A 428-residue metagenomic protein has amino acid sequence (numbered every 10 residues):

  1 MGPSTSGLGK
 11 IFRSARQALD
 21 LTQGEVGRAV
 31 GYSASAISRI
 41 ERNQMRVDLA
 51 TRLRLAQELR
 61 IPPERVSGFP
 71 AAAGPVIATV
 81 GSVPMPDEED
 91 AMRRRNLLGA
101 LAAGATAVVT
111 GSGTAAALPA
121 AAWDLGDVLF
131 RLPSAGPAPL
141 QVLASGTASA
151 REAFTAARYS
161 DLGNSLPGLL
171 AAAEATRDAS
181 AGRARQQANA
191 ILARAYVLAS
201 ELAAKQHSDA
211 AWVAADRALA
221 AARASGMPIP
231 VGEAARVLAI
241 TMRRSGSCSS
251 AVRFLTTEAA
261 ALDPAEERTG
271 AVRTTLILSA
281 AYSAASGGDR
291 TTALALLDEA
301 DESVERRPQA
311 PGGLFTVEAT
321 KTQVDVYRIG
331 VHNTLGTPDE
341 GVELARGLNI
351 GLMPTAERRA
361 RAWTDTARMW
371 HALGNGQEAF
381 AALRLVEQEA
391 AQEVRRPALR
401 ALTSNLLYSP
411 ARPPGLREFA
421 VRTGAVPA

Functional and structural regions predicted by a protein language model:
G2-S4, S14, R28-G31, V47-A116 (+1 more regions): Short amphipathic recognition helices of helix-turn-helix/homeodomain-type DNA-binding modules
P3-T5, I11, I40: Intrinsically disordered, low-complexity terminal tails
T5-G9, R94, L140-L143, P413: Onset of an N-terminal alpha helix
K10-A29: Short basic helix-loop element that most often maps to the first helix and adjoining turn of HTH DNA-binding modules
G24, S35, E64: Key DNA-contact positions within bacterial/archaeal DNA-binding proteins
V30-R46: Recognition helix of helix-turn-helix/homeodomain-like DNA-binding domains that insert into the DNA major groove
E88, G111-S149: C-terminal segment of N-terminal export signals and the immediately downstream linker at the start of the mature
R131-A428: Conserved binding/catalytic microenvironments
